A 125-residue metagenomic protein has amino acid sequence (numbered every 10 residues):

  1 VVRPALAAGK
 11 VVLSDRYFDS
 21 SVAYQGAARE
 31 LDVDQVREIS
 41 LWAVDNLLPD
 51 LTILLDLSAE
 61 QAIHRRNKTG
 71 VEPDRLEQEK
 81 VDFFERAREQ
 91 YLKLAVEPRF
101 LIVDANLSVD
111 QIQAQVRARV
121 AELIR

Functional and structural regions predicted by a protein language model:
V1-A5: N-terminal phosphate/diphosphate-binding loop that engages ATP/GTP or pyrophosphate donors across diverse enzyme folds
A8-V11: Loop/turn-to-beta-strand initiation segments
L13, L51-I53, L101-V103: Hydrophobic/aromatic beta-strand patches that form the interior of the parallel beta-sheet core in alpha/beta enzyme
R16: Walker B catalytic acidic pair
D19-S20, V109: Conserved beta-strand edge residues that scaffold enzyme active sites
S20-E89: A glycine- and Lys/Arg-enriched "phosphate-lid" helix/loop adjacent to the NTP-binding pocket of small-molecule kinases
E60-R125: NTP-dependent small-molecule kinase module
